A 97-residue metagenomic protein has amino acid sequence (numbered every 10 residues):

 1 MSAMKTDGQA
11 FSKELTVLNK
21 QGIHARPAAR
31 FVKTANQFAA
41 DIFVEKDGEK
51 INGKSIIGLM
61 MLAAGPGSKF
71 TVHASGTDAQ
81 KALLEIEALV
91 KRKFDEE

Functional and structural regions predicted by a protein language model:
S2, T16, S55, S75-T77: Intrinsic disorder
S2-K5, K33, K81-E85: Long, contiguous binding/interaction regions
A3-K5, F11, I56: N-terminal loops that bind phosphate or other acidic moieties and the adjacent beta-alpha structural core
D7-Q9, A63-A64: Solvent-exposed alpha-helices and their adjacent loops that cap or buttress functional pockets in soluble metabolic
G8-E14, K69-T71: Intrinsic-disorder/low-complexity, polar/charged segments enriched in Ser/Thr/Lys/Arg/Asp/Glu/Gln
T16-I57, M61-G65: Compact, glycine-rich, soluble single-domain proteins
G65-E97: C-terminal structural segments of small proteins and small subunits
